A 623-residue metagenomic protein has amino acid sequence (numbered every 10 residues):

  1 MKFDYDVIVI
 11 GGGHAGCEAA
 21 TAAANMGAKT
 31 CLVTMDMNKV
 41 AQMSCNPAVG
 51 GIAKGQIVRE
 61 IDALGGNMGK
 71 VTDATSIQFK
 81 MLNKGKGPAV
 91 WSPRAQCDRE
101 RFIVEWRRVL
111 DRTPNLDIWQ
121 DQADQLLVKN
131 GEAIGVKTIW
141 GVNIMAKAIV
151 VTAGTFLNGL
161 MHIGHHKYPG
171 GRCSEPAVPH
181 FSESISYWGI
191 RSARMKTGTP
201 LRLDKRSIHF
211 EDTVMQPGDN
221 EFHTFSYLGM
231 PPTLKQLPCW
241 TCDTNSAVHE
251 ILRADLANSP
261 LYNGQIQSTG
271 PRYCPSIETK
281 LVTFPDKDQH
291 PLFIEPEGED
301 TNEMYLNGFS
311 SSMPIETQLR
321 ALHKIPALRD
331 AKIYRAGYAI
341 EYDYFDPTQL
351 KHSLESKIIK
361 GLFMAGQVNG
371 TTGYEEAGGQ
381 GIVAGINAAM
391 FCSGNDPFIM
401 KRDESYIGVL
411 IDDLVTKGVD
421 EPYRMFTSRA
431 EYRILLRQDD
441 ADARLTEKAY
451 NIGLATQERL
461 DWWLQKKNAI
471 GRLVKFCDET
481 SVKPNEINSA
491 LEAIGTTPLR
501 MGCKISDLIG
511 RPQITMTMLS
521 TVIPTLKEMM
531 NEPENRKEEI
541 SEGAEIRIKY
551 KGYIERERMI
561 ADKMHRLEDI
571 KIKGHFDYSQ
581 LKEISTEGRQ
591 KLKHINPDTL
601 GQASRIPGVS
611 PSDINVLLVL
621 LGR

Functional and structural regions predicted by a protein language model:
K2-A15: Beta1/beta-strand and adjacent pyrophosphate-binding region of the FAD-binding site in flavoprotein oxidoreductases
F3-Y5, I139-A148: Core beta-strand elements of the Rossmann-like FAD/NAD(P) dinucleotide-binding domain in flavoenzyme oxidoreductases
I10, N143-G154: Short hydrophobic core segments
T21-Q125, W140, T152-R172, P176 (+3 more regions): Conserved N-terminal/central alpha/beta ligand/cofactor-binding core
D36-N38, K54, E183-L319, T416-S489 (+2 more regions): An anion/pyrophosphate-binding glycine-rich loop and adjacent beta-alpha core in soluble alpha-beta enzymes
L127-V142: Conserved beta-strand-loop-beta-strand element in the redox core of flavoprotein oxidoreductases
Y305-T371, I399-D412, K537-K591, N596: A glycine-rich dinucleotide-binding beta-alpha-beta segment and adjacent secondary-structure elements that constitute
R429, L435, T446-N615, V619-R623: Extended, charge-enriched "interface" segments that sit outside catalytic cores
